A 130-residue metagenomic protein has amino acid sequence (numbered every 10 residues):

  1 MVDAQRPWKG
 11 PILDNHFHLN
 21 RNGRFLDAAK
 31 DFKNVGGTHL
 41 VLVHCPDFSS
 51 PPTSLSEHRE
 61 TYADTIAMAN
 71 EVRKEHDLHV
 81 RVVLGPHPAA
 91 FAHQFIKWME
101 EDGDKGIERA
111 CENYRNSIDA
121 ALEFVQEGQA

Functional and structural regions predicted by a protein language model:
M1-A130: Mid-domain alpha/beta scaffold segments of enzyme catalytic cores
